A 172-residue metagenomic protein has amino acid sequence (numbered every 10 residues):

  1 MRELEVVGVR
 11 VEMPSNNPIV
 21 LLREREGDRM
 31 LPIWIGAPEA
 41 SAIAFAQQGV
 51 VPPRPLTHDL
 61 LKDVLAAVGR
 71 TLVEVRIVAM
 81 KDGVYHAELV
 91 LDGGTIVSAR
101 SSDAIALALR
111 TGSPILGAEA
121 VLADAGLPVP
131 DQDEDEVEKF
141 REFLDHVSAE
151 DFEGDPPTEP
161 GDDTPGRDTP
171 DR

Functional and structural regions predicted by a protein language model:
M1-R172: Divalent-cation
